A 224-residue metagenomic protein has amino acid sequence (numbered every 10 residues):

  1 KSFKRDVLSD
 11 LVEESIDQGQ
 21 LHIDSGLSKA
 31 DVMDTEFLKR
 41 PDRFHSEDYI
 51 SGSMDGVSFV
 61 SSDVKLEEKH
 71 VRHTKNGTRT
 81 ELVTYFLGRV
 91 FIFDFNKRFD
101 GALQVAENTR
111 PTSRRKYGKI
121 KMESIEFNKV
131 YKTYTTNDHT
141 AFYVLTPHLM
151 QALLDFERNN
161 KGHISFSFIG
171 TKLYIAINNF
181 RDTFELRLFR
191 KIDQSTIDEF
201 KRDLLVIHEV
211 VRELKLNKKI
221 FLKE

Functional and structural regions predicted by a protein language model:
K1-L11: Transmembrane-cytosolic junction motif
E13-D17, S25-E68, G77-E224: Charged, low-complexity intrinsically disordered regions
